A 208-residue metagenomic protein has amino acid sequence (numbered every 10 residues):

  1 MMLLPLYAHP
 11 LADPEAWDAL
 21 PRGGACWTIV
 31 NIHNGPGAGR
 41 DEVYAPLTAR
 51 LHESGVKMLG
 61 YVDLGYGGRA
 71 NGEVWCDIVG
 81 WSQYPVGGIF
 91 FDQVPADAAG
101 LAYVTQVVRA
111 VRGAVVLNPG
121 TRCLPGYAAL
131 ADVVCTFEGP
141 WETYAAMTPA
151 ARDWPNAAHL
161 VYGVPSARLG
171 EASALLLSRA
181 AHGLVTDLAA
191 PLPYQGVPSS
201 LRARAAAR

Functional and structural regions predicted by a protein language model:
M1-R208: Glycan-processing catalytic domains of CAZymes
